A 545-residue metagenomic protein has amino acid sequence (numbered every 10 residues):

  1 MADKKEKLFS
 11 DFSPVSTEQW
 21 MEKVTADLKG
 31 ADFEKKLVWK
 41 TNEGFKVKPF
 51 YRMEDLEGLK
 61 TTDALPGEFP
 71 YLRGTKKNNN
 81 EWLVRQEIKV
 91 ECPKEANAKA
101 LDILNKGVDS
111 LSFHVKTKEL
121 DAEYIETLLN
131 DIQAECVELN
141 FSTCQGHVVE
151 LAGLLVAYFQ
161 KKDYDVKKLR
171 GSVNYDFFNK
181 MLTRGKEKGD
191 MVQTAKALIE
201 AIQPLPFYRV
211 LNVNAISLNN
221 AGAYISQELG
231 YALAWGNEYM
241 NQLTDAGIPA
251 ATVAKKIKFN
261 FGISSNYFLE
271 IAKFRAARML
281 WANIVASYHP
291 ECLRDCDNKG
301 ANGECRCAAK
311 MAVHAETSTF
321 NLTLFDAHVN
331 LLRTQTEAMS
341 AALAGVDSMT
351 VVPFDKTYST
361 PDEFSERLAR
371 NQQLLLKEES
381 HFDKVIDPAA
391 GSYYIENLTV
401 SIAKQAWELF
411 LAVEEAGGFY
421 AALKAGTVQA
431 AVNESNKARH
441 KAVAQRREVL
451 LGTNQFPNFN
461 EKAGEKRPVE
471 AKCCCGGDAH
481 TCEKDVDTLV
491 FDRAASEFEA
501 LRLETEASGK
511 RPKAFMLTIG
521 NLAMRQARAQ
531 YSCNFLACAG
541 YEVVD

Functional and structural regions predicted by a protein language model:
A2-E18, K36-W39, F45-L72, D347 (+3 more regions): Intrinsic disorder at enzyme termini
A2-N266, E270, E291-N302, C307 (+8 more regions): Catalytic alpha/beta active-site cores
T17, L104, D121, I132 (+16 more regions): Active-site-proximal structural scaffolding
V38-K46, V173-F178, N214-N220, K255-S264 (+4 more regions): A glycine-rich phosphate-binding loop feature that marks nucleotide/adenosyl-phosphate handling sites
K40-P49, A100-L111, V329-D355, A390-Y394 (+6 more regions): Conserved phosphate/anionic-ligand binding catalytic regions in large, soluble enzymes, centered on
Q203-L243, L332-F410: Mobile "lid/hinge" segments at catalytic clefts and subdomain interfaces of large enzymes
A223-L229, S264-A276, T317-L331, S359-A369 (+3 more regions): Short glycine/threonine-rich loop-to-helix capping motif typified by GTGT followed within a few residues by an Asp-Pro
E270, F274-L280, I284, A315 (+5 more regions): Extended, hydrophobic alpha-helical segments in both membrane/secreted and soluble proteins
